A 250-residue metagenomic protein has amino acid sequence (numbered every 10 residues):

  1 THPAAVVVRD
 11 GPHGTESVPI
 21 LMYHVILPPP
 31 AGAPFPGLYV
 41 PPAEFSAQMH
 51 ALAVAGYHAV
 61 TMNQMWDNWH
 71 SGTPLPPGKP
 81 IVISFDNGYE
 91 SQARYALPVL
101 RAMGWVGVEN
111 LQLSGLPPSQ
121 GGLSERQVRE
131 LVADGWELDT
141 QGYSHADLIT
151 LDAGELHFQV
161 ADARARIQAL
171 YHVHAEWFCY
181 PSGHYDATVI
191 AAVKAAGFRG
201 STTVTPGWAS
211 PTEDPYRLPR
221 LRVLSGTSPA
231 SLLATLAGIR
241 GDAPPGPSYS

Functional and structural regions predicted by a protein language model:
H2-S84, Y89-A93, R129, H145-S250: C-terminal active-site subregion of NodB/CE4 polysaccharide deacetylases
V54, L97-G104, G122-T140, K194-A195 (+1 more regions): Acidic (Asp/Glu)-rich catalytic clusters
G104-S124: A short, conserved beta-to-alpha structural element at the edge of catalytic cores that scaffolds binding
N110, Q141, S201-T203: Short beta-strand and adjacent tight-turn residues that come in two discontinuous sequence segments and form the edges
Q112-S114, Y143, G183: Short strand-loop junctions, especially beta-strand C-caps/beta-turns that link beta-sheets to coils or alpha-helices
